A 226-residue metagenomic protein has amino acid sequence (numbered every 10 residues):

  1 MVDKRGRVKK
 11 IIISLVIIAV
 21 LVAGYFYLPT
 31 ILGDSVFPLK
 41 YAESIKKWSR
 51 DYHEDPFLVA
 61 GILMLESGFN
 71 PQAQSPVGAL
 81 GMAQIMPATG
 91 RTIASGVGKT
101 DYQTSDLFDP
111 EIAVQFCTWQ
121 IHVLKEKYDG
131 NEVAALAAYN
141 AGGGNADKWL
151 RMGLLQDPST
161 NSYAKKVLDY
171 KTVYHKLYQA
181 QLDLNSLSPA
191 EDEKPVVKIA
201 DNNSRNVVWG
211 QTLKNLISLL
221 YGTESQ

Functional and structural regions predicted by a protein language model:
V2-K47, T100, T212-S225: N-terminal export signals and maturation junctions of secreted/periplasmic proteins
G24-P71, K176-Y178: Export/targeting segments at the very N-terminus of extracytoplasmic proteins
I31-S35, K47-W48, P71-L80, K99-E111 (+2 more regions): Second-shell loop/turn segments in exported
E43-K46, P87-W149, S162, V167-Y170: Alpha-helical segment that forms one wall of the substrate-binding/catalytic cleft in peptidoglycan-active domains
D55, V59-M64, Q84, A135-N140: Soluble periplasmic/extracytoplasmic beta-strand elements of cell-envelope proteins
M64-T89, G142: Cell-wall polysaccharide-cleaving catalytic domain and substrate-binding groove, primarily in peptidoglycan/chitin
K166-Q181: A cross-kingdom feature marking charged/low-complexity
S186-Q226: Low-complexity, Gly/Ser/Thr/Pro-rich intrinsically disordered linker/tail segments
